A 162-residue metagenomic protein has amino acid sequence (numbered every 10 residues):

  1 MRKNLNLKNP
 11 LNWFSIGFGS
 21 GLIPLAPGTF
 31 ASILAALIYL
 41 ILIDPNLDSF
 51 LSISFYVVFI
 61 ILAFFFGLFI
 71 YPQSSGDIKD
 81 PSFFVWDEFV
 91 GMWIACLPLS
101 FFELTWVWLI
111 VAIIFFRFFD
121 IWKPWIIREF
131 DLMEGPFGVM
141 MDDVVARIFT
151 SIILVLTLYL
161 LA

Functional and structural regions predicted by a protein language model:
M1-A31, L68-A95, R117-F149: Interhelical loop and helix-boundary elements at the membrane-water interface of polytopic inner-membrane proteins
F30-L34, I53-I61, W106-I114, I148-F149: Hydrophobic alpha-helical transmembrane segments
Y39-Y56, A95-W108, V155-A162: Helix-coil boundary and interhelical linker segments in multi-pass alpha-helical membrane proteins
L40, F59-F69, C96, A112-I121: Alpha-helical transmembrane segments of multi-pass membrane proteins
S49-G76, D80: Contiguous, small/hydrophobic- and glycine-enriched helical/loop subdomains that border and often "cap" functional
